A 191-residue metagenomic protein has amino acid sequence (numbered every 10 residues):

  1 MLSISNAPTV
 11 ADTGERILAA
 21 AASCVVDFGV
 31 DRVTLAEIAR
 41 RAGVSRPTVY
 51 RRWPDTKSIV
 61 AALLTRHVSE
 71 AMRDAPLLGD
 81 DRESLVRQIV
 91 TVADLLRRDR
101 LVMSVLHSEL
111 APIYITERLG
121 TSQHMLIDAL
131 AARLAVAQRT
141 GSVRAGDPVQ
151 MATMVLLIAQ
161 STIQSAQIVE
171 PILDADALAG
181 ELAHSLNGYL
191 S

Functional and structural regions predicted by a protein language model:
M1-F28, R32-R41, K57-A61, S69-E70: Basic, helix-initiating cap at the start of DNA-binding domains
A42-W53: Short hydrophobic/aromatic patch on the recognition helix
W53, L64, A159: DNA major-groove recognition helix of helix-turn-helix
A62, R73-R100, I115, A152-V155 (+1 more regions): Hydrophobic alpha-helical connector segments
S104, R139-H184: Hydrophobic/aromatic-rich alpha-helical bundle segments in the mid-to-C-terminal region
L106-Y114: Short linear capping/connector segments at secondary-structure termini
I113-T140, V149-T153: Amphipathic alpha-helical packing segments from all-alpha helical-bundle domains
